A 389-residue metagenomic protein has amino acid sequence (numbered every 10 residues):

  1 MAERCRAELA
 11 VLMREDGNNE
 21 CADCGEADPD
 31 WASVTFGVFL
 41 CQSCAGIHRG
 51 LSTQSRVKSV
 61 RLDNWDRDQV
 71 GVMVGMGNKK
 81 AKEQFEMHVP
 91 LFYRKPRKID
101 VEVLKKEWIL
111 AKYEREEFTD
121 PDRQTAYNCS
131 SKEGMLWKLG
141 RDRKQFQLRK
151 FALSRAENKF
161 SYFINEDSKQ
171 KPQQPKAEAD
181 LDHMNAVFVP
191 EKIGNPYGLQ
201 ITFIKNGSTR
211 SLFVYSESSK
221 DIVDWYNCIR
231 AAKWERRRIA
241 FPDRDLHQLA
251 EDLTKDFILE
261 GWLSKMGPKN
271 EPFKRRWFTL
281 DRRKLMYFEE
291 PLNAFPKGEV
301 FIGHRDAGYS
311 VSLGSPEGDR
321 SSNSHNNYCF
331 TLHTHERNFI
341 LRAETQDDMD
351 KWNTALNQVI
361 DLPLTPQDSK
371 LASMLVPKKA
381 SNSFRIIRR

Functional and structural regions predicted by a protein language model:
M1-M13, Q42-N128: Cys/His-rich, Zn2+-coordinating zinc-finger modules
C21-C24, C41: Short cysteine-rich clusters marking metal-coordination/redox-active sites
A27-F36: Canonical RING-type zinc finger of E3 ubiquitin-protein ligases
R97, N206-S218, E336-D348: Canonical phosphoinositide-binding patch of PH/PH-like domains
R97-N128, F213-A250: Eukaryotic cytoplasmic intrinsically disordered, serine/threonine/proline-rich low-complexity regulatory regions
T125-E133, D142-Q145, R149-K150, S154 (+6 more regions): Long, low-complexity intrinsically disordered regulatory regions
C129-S131, W234-F295, F301-I302, D306-N327 (+1 more regions): Disordered regulatory linkers adjacent to lipid/PI-binding modules
K132-A179, W225, K255-V300, W352: Polybasic phosphoinositide-binding surfaces of eukaryotic membrane-targeting domains
